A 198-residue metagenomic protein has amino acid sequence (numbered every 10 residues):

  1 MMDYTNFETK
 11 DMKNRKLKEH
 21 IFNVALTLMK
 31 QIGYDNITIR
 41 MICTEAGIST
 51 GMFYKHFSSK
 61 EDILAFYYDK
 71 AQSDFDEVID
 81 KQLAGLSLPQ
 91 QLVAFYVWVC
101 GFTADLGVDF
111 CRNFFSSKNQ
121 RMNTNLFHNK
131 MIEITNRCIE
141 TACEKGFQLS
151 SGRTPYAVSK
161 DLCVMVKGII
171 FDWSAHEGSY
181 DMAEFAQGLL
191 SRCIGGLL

Functional and structural regions predicted by a protein language model:
M1-K16: N-terminal intrinsically disordered/low-complexity leader segments
N14-A25, I42, Y67-A71, F75 (+1 more regions): Generic hydrophobic, amphipathic alpha-helix propensity
H20, L28-D62, F66: Helix-turn-helix
V24-L28, W98, F102, M165: Short amphipathic alpha-helical elements of helix-turn-helix/winged-helix folds
F66, E77-D105, S159-L162, A183: Hydrophobic alpha-helical connector segments
S73-D76, D80, Q120-G146, R153-V164 (+1 more regions): Amphipathic alpha-helical packing segments from all-alpha helical-bundle domains
C100-M122, F171-A175: Amphipathic alpha-helical segments used for helix-helix packing
F114-F115, K145-L190: Hydrophobic/aromatic-rich alpha-helical bundle segments in the mid-to-C-terminal region
